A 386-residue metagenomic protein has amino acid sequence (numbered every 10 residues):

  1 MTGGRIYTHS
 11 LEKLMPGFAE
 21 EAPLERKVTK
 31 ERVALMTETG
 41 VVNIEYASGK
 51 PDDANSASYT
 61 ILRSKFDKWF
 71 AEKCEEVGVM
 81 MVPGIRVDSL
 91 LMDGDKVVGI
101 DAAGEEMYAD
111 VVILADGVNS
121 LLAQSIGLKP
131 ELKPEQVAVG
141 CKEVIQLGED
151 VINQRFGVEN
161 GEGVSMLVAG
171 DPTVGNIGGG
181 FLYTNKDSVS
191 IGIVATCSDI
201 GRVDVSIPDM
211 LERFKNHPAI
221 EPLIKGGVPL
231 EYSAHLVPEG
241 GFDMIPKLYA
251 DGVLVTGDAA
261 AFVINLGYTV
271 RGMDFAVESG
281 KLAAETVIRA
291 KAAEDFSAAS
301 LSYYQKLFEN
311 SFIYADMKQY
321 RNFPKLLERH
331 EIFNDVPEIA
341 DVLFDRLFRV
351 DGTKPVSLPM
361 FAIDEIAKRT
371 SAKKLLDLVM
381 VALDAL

Functional and structural regions predicted by a protein language model:
M1-G40, S311, A315, Q319: N-terminal FAD cofactor-binding segment of flavoenzymes
E20-L24, R155-G157, K225-G227, M317-P324: Short coil/turn segments at secondary-structure boundaries
V42-K65, V194-C197: Helix-loop-beta segment of a Rossmann-like dinucleotide-binding subdomain
S64, K68-W69, K73-L223: Predominantly flavin-linked oxidoreductase catalytic cores and closely associated redox partners
P134, A138, G272-E285: Gly/Ser/Thr-rich active-site loops/lids in small-molecule metabolic enzymes that frequently grip phosphoryl groups
G170-I177, K186, D199-S279, D295-K306 (+1 more regions): FAD/FMN-dependent oxidoreductases across multiple families
L282-N334: Active-site-proximal substrate-binding core of FAD-dependent oxidoreductases
L327-L386: C-terminal auxiliary extensions adjacent to catalytic cores
